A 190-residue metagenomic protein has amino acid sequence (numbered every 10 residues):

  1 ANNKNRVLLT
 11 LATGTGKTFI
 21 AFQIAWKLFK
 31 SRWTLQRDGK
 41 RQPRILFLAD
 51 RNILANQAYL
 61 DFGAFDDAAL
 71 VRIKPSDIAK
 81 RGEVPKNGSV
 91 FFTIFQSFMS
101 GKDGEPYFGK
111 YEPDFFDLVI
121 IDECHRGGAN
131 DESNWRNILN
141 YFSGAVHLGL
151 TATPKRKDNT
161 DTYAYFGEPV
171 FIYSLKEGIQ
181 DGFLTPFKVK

Functional and structural regions predicted by a protein language model:
A1-K190: RecA-like P-loop NTPase motor core of helicase/translocase proteins
